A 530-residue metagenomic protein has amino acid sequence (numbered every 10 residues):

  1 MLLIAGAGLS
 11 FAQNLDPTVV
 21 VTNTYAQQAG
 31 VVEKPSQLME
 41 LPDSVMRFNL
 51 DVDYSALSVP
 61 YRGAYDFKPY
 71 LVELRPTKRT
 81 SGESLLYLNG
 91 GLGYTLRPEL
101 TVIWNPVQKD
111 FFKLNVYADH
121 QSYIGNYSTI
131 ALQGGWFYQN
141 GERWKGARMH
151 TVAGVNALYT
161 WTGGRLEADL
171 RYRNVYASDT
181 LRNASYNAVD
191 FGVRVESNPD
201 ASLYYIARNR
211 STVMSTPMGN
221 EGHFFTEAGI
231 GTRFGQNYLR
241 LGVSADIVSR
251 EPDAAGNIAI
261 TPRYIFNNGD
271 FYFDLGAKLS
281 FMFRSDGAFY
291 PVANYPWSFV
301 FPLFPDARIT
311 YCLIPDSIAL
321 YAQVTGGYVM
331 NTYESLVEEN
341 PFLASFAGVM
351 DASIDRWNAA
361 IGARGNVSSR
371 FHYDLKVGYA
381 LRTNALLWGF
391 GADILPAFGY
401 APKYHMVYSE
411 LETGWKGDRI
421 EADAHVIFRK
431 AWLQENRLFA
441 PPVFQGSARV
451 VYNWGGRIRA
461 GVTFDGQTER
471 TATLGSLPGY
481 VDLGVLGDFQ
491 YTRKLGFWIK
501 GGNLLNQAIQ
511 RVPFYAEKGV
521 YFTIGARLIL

Functional and structural regions predicted by a protein language model:
F11-K78: N-terminal periplasmic/intermembrane-space "pro-region" immediately following the signal or transit peptide
F67-V72, R79-L88, L92-T129, A147-A153 (+1 more regions): Outer-membrane beta-barrel translocator/receptor signature
E83, Y272, S285-F289, A293-L530: Exposed, low-structure sequence patches enriched in small/polar residues
L88-L92, V116-H120, A168-N174, A207-V213 (+8 more regions): Transmembrane beta-barrel strands of outer-membrane/channel proteins
N89-T101, D110, G146-M149, D179-L181 (+8 more regions): Solvent-exposed loop/turn segments connecting transmembrane beta-strands in outer-membrane beta-barrel proteins
V102-P106, V116, V155-Y159, F191-S197 (+11 more regions): Residues on the lipid-exposed face of transmembrane beta-strands in outer-membrane beta-barrel proteins
K109-S128, R240, D253-V292, R419 (+2 more regions): Surface-exposed extracellular loop regions of Gram-negative outer-membrane beta-barrel proteins
I124-A131, F137-L158, E167-H223, R250-P252: Flexible loop and strand-edge segments within Gram-negative outer membrane beta-barrel domains
